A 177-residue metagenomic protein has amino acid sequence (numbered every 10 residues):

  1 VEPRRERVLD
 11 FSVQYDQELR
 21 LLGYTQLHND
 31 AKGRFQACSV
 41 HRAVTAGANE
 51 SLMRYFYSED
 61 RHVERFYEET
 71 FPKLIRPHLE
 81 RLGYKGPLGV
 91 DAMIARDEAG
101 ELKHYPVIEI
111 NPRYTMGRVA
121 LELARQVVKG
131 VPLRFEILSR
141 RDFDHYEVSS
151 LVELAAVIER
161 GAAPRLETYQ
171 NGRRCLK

Functional and structural regions predicted by a protein language model:
V1-C38, G89, M93-V107, N111 (+1 more regions): Phosphate-binding site of ATP-dependent enzymes
V1-P3, F35-L102, L138-A163: A long amphipathic alpha-helix within ATP-dependent nucleotide-binding catalytic cores
E18-L21, H41-T45, Q126-K129: Short, low-complexity, polar/charged sequence segments that are solvent-exposed and flexible
N29, N49, D60-H62, N111 (+1 more regions): Detector for Asparagine
K73, P77-R81, A95, I110-G117 (+1 more regions): Short hydrophobic alpha-helical module
E101-H104, P112-K177: C-terminal active-site "lid" helix and adjoining low-complexity regulatory extension at the edge of ATP-using catalytic
